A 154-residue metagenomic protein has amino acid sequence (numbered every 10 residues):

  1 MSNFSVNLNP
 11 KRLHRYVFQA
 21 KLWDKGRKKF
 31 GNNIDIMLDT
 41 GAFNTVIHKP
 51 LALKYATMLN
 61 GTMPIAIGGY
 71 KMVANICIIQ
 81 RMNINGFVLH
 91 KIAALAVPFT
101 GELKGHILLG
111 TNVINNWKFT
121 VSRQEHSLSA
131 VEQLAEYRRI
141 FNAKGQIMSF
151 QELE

Functional and structural regions predicted by a protein language model:
M1-E154: Pepsin/retropepsin-fold aspartyl endopeptidases
